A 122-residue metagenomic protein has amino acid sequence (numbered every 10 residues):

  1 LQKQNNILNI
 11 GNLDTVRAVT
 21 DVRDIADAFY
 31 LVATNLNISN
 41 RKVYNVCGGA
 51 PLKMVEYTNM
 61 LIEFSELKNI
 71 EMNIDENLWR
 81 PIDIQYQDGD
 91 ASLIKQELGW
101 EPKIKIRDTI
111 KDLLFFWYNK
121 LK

Functional and structural regions predicted by a protein language model:
L1-K122: C-terminal substrate-binding subdomain of Rossmann-fold SDR/epimerase-dehydratase oxidoreductases
